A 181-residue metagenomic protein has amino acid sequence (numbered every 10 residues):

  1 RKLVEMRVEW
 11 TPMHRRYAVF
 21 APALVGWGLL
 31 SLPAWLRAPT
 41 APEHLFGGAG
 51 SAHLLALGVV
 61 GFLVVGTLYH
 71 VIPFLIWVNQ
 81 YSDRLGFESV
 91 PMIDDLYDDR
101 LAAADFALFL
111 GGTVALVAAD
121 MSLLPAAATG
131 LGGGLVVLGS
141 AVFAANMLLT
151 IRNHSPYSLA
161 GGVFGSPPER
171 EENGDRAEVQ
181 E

Functional and structural regions predicted by a protein language model:
R1-E181: Hydrophobic alpha-helical transmembrane segments of multi-pass integral membrane proteins
